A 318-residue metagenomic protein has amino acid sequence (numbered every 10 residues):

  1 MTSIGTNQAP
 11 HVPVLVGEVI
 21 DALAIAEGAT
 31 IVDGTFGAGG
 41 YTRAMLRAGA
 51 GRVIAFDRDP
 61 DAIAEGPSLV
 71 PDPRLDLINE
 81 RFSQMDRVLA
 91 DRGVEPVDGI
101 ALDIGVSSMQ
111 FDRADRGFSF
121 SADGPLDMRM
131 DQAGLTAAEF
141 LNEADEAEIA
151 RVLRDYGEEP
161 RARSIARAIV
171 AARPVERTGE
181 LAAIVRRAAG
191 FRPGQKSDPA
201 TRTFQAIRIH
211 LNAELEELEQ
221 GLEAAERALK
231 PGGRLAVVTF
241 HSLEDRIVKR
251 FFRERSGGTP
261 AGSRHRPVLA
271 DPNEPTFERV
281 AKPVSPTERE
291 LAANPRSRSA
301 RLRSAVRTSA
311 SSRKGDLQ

Functional and structural regions predicted by a protein language model:
M1-Q318: S-adenosyl-L-methionine-dependent methyltransferase catalytic core, i.e., the SAM/SAH-binding region
